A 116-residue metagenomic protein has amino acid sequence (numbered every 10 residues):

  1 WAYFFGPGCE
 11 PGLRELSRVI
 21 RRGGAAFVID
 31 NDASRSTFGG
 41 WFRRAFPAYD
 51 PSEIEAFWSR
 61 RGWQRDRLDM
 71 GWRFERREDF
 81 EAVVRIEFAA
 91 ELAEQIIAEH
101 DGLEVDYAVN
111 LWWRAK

Functional and structural regions predicted by a protein language model:
W1-E10: A short SAM/SAH-binding and catalytic strip from SAM-dependent methyltransferases
E10-R22: A short glycine-rich, Lys/Arg-flanked "PGG" loop and its adjoining helix->strand segment in the class I
R22-G23, K116: Short loop segments at secondary-structure junctions
A25-A56: Conserved class I S-adenosyl-L-methionine
F57-S59, Q64-K116: Conserved Class I S-adenosyl-L-methionine
